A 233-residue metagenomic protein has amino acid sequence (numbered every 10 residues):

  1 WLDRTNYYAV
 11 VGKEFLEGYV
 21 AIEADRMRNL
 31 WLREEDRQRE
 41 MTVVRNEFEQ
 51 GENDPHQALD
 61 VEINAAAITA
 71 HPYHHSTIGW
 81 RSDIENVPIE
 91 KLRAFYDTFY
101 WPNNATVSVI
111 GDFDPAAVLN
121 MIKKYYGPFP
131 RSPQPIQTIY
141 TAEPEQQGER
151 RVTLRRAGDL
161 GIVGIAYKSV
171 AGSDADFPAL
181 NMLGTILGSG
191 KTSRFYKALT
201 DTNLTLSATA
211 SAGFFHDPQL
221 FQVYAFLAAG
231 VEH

Functional and structural regions predicted by a protein language model:
W1-Q57, H71-P72, D83-N104, D114-A117 (+1 more regions): Active-site-adjacent, His/Asp/Glu-enriched structural segments that form or flank metal-binding and acid/base networks
W1-R26, H56-S82, N104-I110, G161-A171 (+1 more regions): M16 family metallopeptidases and their MPP-like homologs
N29, R33, P115-A116, R131 (+2 more regions): Short beta-strands and strand-coil junctions in structured, solvent-facing domains, enriched
V43-E62, T141-L160, K197-S207: Short acidic/His-enriched helical or mixed secondary-structure segments at domain edges of catalytic enzymes and some
T69, T77, T106-A171: An aromatic/glycine/proline-enriched structural segment found at the starts of mature extracellular/organellar domains
R93-D97, R150-L154, S207-G213: Short beta-strand/turn micro-motifs at beta-sheet edges
R131-Q137, S193-K197, L206-A210: Acidic/polar loop patches that form or flank catalytic/metal-binding clefts of enzymes that bind anionic ligands
I165, A175-L187, F195-K197: Active/ligand-binding-proximal structured segments within catalytic/core domains that scaffold catalytic residues
